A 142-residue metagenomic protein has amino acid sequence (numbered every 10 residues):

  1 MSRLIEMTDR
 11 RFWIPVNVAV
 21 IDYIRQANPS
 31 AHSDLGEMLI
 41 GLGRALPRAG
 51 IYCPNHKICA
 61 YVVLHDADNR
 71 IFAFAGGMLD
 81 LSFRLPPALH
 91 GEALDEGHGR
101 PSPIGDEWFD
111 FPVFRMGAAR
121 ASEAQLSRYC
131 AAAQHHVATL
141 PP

Functional and structural regions predicted by a protein language model:
M1-P142: Charge-dense, helix-prone N-terminal extensions
